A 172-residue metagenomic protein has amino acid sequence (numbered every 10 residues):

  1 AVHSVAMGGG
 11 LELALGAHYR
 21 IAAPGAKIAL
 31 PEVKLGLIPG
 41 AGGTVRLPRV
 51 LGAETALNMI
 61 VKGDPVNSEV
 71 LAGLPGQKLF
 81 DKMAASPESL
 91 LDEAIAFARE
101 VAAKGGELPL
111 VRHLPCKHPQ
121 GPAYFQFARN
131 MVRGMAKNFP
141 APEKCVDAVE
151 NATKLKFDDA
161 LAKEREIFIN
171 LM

Functional and structural regions predicted by a protein language model:
A1-L35, P39: Glycine-rich beta-to-alpha active-site loop
A1-V2, E54-N58: Short beta-strand/loop segments at the ligand-binding rim of alpha/beta enzyme cores
H3, G36, G40, P48 (+2 more regions): Glycine- and other small-residue-rich loops at beta-strand/loop junctions that grip anionic moieties
E12-G16, A56-N170: Amphipathic alpha-helical segments at domain termini/boundaries
K27, V45, V111: Residue-level "edge-of-site" marker
P31, I38-A41, V50, P65 (+2 more regions): Conserved structured core elements
T44-E54: Hydrophobic, secondary-structure "cap" segments at the distal end of domains
